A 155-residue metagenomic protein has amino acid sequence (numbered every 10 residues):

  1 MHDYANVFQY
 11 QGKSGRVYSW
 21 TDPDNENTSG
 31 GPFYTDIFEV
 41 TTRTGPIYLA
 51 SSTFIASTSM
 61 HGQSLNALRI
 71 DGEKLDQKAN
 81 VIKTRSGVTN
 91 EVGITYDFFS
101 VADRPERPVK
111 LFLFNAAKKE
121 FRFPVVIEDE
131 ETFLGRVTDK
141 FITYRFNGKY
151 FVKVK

Functional and structural regions predicted by a protein language model:
H2-V17, G31-T44, K110-A117: Structural signature of eukaryotic scaffold interfaces centered on beta-propeller domains
H2-Y4, Y10-S14, Q63-V92: Long, charged/polar, surface-exposed segments that mediate recognition or autoinhibition
G15-S19, P46-F54, K119-E128: Short beta-strand elements that form the blades of beta-propeller/WD-repeat-like and other beta-sheet-rich scaffold
D24-D71, Q77: Contiguous hydrophobic, core-forming segments of folded domains
F38-T41, A56, D76-D139: Short aromatic loop motif centered on NTY/YTY
Q63-G72, T138-K149: Beta-propeller blade signature
L75-Q77, K149-K153: Tryptophan-centered short beta-strand motifs
